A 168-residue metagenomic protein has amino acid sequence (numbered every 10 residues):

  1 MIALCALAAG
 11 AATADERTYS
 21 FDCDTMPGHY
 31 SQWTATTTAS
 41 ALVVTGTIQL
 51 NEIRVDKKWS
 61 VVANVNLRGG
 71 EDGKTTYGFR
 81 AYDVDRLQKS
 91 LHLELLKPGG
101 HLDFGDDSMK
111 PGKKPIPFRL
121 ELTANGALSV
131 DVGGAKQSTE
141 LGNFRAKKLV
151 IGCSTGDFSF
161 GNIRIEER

Functional and structural regions predicted by a protein language model:
C5-T13: Hydrophobic h-region of N-terminal signal peptides that target proteins for export in Gram-negative bacteria
D15-L91: Secretory/extracellular carbohydrate-interaction modules and structurally similar beta-sandwich "look-alikes"
T37-A39, M109-K113, T123, F144: Surface-exposed coil/turn segments at beta-strand junctions on protein surfaces, enriched
L95-P117: Short, aromatic/His-centered strand-loop micro-motif at the edge of beta-sheets
K114-L122, L128-V130: Short tryptophan-centered beta-strand motifs in secreted/extracellular beta-sheet-rich domains of glycan-recognition
D131-K136: Short strand-turn-strand beta-turns centered on an Asx-Gly dipeptide
T139-R164: Flexible glycan-contacting loops in extracellular carbohydrate-active proteins
